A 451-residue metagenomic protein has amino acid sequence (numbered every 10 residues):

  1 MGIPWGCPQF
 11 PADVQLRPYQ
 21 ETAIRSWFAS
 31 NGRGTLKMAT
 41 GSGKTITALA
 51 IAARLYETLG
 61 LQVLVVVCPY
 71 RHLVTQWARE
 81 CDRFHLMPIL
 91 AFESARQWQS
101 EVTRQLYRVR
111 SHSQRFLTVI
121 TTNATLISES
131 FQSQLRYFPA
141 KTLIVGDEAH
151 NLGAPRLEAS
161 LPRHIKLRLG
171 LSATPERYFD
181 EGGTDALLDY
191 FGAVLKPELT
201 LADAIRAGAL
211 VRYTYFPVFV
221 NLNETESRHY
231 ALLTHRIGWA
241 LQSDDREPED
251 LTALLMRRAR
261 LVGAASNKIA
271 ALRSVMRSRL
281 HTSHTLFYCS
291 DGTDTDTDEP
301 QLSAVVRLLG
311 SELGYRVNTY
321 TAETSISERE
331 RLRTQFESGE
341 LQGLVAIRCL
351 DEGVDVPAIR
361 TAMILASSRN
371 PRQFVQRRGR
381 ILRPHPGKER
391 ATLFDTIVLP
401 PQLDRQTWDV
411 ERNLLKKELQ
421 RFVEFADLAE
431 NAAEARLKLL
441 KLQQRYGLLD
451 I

Functional and structural regions predicted by a protein language model:
M1-K166, A240-E249, A253-R257, A264 (+5 more regions): SF2 helicase/translocase NTPase motor core, specifically the RecA-like lobe 1 inter-motif segment between Walker
L61-Q62, L86-M87, A140-K141, H164-L167 (+5 more regions): Short glycine-/polar-rich loops that comprise or flank the Walker A/P-loop and associated switch/sensor motifs
V119-T122, K166-A173, L344-A346: Structural recognition of the conserved hydrophobic beta-strand(s) that form the central parallel beta-sheet of P-loop
L126, I144-N151, A159, E176-R177 (+3 more regions): Residues immediately C-terminal
L152, G310-A429: Conserved RecA-like P-loop NTPase helicase motor core
A154-Y213: Post-DEXD/H (motif II) to motif III coupling segment of the RecA-like Helicase ATP-binding lobe
F179-D185, T293-Q301, Q402-L415: Short, flexible/disordered intra-domain loops and linkers
A193-H281, T285: Conserved interdomain linker/interface between the two RecA-like ATPase lobes of SF2 helicase motors
